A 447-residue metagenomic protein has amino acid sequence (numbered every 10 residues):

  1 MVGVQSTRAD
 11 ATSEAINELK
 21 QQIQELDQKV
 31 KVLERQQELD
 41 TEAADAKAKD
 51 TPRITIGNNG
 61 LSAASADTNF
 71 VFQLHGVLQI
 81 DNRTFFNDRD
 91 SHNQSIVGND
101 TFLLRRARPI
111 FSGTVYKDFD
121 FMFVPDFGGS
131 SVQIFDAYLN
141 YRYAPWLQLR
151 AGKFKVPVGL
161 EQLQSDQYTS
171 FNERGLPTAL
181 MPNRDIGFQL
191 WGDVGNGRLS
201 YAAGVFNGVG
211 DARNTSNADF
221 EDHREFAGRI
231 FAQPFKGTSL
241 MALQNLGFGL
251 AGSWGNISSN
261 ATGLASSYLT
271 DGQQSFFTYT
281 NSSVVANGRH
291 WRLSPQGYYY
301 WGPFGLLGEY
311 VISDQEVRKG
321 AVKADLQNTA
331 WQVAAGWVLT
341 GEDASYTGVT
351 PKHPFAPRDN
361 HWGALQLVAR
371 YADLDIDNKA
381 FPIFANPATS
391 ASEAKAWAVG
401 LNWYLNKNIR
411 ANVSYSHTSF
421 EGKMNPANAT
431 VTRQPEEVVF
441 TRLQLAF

Functional and structural regions predicted by a protein language model:
V2-Q79, F86-D90, F231, L339 (+3 more regions): N-terminal periplasmic/intermembrane-space "pro-region" immediately following the signal or transit peptide
D40-I54, N82-L149, V158-D166, D211-E221 (+5 more regions): Surface-exposed loop and membrane-interface regions of Gram-negative outer-membrane beta-barrel proteins
G57, F70, I96-A107, Q133-F135 (+7 more regions): Residues that define the transmembrane beta-barrel architecture of outer-membrane proteins
L61-A63, G76-L78, L104, P109-G113 (+9 more regions): Residues on the lipid-exposed face of transmembrane beta-strands in outer-membrane beta-barrel proteins
A63-F72, D118, W146, V158 (+5 more regions): Short loop/turn motifs that connect adjacent beta-strands in outer-membrane beta-barrel proteins
G76-T84, F123-P125, A151-K153, A203-N207 (+5 more regions): Transmembrane beta-barrel strands of outer-membrane/channel proteins
D90-S95, Q133, A144-F231, F235-L240 (+1 more regions): Surface-exposed coil loops of outer-membrane beta-barrel proteins
Y141, A242-Q244, G252, S259-F447: Outer-membrane beta-barrel pore domains
